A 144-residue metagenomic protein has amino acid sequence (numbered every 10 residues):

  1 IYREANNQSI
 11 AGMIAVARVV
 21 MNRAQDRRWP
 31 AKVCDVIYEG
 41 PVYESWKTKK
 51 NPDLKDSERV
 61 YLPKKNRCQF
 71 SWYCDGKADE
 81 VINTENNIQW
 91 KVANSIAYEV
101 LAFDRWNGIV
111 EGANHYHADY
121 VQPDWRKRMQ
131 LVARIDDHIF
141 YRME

Functional and structural regions predicted by a protein language model:
I1-E144: Bacterial extracytoplasmic/cell-wall-associated proteins, especially those involved in peptidoglycan
